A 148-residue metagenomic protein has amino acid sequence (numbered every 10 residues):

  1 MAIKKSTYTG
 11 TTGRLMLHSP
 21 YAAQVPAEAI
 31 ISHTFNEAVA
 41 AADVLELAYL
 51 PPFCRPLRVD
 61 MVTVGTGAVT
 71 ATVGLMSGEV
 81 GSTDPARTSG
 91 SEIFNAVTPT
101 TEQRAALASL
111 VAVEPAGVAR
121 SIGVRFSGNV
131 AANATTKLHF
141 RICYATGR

Functional and structural regions predicted by a protein language model:
A2-R148: Surface-exposed, low-hydrophobicity beta-strand/loop segments enriched in small/polar/acidic residues
